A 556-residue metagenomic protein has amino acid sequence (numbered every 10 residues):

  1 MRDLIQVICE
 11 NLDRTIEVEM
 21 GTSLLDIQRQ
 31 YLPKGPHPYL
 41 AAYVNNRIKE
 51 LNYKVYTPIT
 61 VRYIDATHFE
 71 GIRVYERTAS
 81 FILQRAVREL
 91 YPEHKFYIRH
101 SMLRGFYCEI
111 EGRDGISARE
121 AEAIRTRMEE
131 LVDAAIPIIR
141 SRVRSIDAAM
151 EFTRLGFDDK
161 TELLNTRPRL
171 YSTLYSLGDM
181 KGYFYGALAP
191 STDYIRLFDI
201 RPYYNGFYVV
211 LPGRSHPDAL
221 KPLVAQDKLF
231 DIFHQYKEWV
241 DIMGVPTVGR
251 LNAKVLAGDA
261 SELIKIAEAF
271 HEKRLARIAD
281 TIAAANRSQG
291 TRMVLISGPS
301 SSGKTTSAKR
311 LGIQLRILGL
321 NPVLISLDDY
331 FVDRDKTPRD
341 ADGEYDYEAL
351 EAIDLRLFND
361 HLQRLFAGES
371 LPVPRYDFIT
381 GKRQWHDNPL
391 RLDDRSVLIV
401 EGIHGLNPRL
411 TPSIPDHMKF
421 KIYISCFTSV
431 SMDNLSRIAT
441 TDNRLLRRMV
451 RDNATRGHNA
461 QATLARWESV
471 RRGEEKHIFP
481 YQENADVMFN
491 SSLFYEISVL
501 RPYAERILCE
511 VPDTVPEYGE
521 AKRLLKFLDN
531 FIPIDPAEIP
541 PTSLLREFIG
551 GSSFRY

Functional and structural regions predicted by a protein language model:
Y53-Y56, T60-I72, A86, K95-S101 (+3 more regions): Auxiliary tRNA-acceptor-end handling modules of aminoacyl-tRNA synthetases
N286, P412-Y556: Conserved NTP phosphate-binding and transfer environment spanning the P-loop NTPase/kinase superfamily
S288, F358-D416, W467-Y481: Glycine-rich phosphate-binding loop used to anchor ATP phosphates in small-molecule kinases, encompassing both
V294-I296: Hydrophobic anchor at the beta1->P-loop junction of P-loop NTPases
K304: Conserved lysine of the Walker
S307, L311: Hydrophobic positions on the alpha1 helix immediately C-terminal to the Walker A/P-loop
I317-D335: Short beta-strand-centered segment that lines the nucleotide-binding/catalytic pocket of NTP-utilizing
V323, K336-I379: Conserved nucleotide-sensing/catalytic segment adjacent to the nucleotide-binding pocket in NTP-handling enzymes
